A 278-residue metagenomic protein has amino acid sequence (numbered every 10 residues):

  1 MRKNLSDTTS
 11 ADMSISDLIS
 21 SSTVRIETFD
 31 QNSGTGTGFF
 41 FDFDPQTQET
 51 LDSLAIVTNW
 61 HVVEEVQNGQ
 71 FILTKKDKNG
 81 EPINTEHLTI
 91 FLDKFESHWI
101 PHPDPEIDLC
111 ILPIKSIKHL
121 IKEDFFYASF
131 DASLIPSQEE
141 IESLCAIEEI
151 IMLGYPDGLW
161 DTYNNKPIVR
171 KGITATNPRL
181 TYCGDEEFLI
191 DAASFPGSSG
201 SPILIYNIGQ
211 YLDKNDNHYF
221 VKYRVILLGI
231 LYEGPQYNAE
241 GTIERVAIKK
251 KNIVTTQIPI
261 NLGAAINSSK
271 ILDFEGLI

Functional and structural regions predicted by a protein language model:
M1-A11: N-terminal targeting leaders that route proteins to membranes or the secretory/organellar pathways
D7, S20-F29, G34-T35, D44 (+7 more regions): Serine endopeptidase catalytic core focused on the charge-relay Asp
M13-S16: Long protein-protein interaction modules used by eukaryotic assembly/scaffold proteins
N59-H61, G154, L227-Y237: Short beta->alpha transition motifs characteristic of CBS
I208-Q210, P235-N238: Short Gly/Pro-enriched loop/turn and capping motifs at secondary-structure junctions
E244-I248: Outer-membrane beta-barrel translocator/channel fold
